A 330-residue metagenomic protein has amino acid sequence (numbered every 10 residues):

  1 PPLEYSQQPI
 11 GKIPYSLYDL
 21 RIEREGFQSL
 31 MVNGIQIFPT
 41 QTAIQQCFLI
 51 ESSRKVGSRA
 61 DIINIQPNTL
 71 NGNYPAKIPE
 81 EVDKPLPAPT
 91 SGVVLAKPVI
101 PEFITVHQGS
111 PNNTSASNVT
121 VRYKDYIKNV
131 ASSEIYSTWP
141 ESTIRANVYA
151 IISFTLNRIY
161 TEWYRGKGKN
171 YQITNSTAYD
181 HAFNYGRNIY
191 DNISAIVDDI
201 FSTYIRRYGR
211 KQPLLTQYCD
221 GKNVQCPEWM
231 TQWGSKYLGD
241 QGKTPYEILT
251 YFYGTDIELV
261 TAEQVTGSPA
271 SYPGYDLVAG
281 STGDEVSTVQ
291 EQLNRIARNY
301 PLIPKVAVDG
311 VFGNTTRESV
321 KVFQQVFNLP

Functional and structural regions predicted by a protein language model:
P2-P330: Conserved, single-site charged/polar hotspot
